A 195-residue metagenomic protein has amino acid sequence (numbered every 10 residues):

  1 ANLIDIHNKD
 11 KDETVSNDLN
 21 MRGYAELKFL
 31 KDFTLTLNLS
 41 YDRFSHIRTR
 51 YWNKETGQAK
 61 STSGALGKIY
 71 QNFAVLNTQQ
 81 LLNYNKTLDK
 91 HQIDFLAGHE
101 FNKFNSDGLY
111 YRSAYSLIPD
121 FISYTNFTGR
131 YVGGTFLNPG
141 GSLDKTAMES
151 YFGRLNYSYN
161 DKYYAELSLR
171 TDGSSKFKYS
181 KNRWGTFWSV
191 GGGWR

Functional and structural regions predicted by a protein language model:
A1-D5, R50-A65, D107-N138: Surface-exposed loop/turn segments flanking beta-strands in extracellular/periplasmic regions
L3-R50, G67-T87, D94, S106-G108 (+2 more regions): Outer-membrane beta-barrel transmembrane strands
D94-E100: Extended hydrophobic secondary-structure segments that form protein cores and membrane-embedded regions
N102-F104: Conserved "boundary/linchpin" sites in short secondary-structure elements
G173-S175: Active-site beta-strand/loop architecture of penicillin-binding DD-peptidases
K178-N182: Short, solvent-exposed loop/turn segments at secondary-structure boundaries
T186: Polar, enzyme-active/binding microenvironments
G192-R195: Metallo-beta-lactamase
